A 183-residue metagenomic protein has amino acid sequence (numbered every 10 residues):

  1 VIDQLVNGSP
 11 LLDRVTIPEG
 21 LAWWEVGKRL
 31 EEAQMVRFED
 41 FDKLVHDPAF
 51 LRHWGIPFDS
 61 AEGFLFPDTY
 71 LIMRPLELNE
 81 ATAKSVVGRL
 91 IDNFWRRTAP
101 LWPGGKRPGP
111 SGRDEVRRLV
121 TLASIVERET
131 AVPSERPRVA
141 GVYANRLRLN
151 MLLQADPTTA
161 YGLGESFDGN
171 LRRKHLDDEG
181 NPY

Functional and structural regions predicted by a protein language model:
V1-Q154, T158-Y161: Conserved catalytic or metal-liganding residues and their short signature motifs at active sites of enzymes
G162-Y183: C-terminal soluble interaction/assembly domains
